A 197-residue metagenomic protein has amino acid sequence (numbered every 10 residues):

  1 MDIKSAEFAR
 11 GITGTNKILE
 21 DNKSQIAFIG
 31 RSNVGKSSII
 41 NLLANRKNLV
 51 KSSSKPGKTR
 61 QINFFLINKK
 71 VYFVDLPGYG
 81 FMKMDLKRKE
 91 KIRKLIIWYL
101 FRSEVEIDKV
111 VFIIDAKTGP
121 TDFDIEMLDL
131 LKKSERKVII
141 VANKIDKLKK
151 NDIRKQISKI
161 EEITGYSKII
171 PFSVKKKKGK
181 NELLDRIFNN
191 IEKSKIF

Functional and structural regions predicted by a protein language model:
M1-K83: Conserved G1/Walker A P-loop phosphate-binding module
D2-N16, K147-F197: Canonical P-loop GTPase G-domain recognition
N22-K23, L43-A44, L86-K89, I125-D129 (+2 more regions): Short, glycine/charged-enriched secondary-structure capping and boundary segments
N33-V34, I40, N63, K70 (+7 more regions): Structured catalytic cores of enzymes that bind and process phosphorylated ligands/cofactors
L43-K47, L100, T164, I187: Hydrophobic aliphatic residues
P56-K58, V71, G78-F81, K117-G119 (+2 more regions): Conserved nucleotide-binding/hydrolysis micro-motifs of P-loop NTPases
K69-I107: Conserved nucleotide-sensing/catalytic segment adjacent to the nucleotide-binding pocket in NTP-handling enzymes
K94-S167: Conserved C-terminal guanine-recognition region of P-loop GTPase G domains, centered on the G4
